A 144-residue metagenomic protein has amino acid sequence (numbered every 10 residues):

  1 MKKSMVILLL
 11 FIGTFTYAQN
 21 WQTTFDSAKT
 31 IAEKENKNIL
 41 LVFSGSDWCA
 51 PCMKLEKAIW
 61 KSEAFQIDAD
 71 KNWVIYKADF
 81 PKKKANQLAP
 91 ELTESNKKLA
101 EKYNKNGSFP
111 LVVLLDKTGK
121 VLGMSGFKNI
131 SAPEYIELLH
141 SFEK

Functional and structural regions predicted by a protein language model:
M1-N20: Bacterial Sec-dependent N-terminal signal peptides
W21-Q22, F65-E94: Thiol-based oxidoreductase modules, predominantly thioredoxin-like and allied folds used for disulfide exchange
Q22-I39, A69: A short beta-strand-turn-helix
E35-C49: Short active-site neighborhood of thiol/selenol oxidoreductases, capturing the structured segment around
L40-L41, I75, V112: Hydrophobic beta-strand anchors of alpha/beta hydrolase catalytic cores
C49-C52, V112: The canonical Cys-X-X-Cys-His
C52-D68: Typically the conserved alpha-helix immediately C-terminal to a functionally engaged Cys/Sec in thioredoxin-like
E101-K144: Non-catalytic, surface beta->alpha helical segment in thiol-disulfide oxidoreductase systems
